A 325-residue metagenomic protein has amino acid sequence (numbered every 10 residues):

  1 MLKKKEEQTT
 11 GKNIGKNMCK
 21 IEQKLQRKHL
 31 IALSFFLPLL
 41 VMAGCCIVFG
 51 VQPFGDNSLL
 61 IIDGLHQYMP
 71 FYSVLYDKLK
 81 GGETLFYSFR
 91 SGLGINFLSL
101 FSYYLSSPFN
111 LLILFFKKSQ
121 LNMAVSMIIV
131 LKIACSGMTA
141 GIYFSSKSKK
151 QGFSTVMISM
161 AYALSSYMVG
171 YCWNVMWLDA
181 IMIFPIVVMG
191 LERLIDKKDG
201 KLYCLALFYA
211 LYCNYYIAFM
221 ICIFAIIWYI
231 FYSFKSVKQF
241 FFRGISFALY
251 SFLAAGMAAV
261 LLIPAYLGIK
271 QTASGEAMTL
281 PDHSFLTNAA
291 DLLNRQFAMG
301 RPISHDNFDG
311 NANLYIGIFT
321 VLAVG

Functional and structural regions predicted by a protein language model:
M1-V51, S246: Start-transfer (signal-anchor) and selected internal transmembrane alpha helices of multi-pass inner/ER membrane
K4-K5, K16-C19, Q23-L25, K147-K150 (+2 more regions): Membrane-interface junctions at the ends of membrane-embedded or membrane-associated helices
E22-F35, P53-L59, Y212-L249, L293-F319: Alpha-helical transmembrane segments and their immediate interhelical/interface regions in integral membrane proteins
R27, I31, K118-I128, V187 (+4 more regions): Membrane-interface helix-boundary signature
H29-G64, P70, Y250-A265: Transmembrane signal-anchor helices characteristic of membrane glycosylation enzymes that use polyprenol
P38-M42, V130-Y143, G152-F234, F247-Y266 (+1 more regions): Membrane-embedded helix bundles of polyisoprenyl
V48-S148, F153-P185, Y209-C213, R301-N307: Active-site lumenal/periplasmic loops and adjacent helix-entry segments of GT-C-fold, multi-pass membrane
I62, H66-D77, G94, S102 (+3 more regions): Periplasmic/ER-lumenal interhelical loops and adjacent helix-loop junctions in multi-pass membrane proteins
